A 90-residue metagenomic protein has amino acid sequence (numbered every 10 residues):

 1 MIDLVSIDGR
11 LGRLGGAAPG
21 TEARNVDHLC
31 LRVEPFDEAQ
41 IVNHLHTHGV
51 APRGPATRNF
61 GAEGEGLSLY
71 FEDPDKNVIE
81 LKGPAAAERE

Functional and structural regions predicted by a protein language model:
M1-A23, V78-P84: Conserved short beta-strand elements that form part of the metal-binding/catalytic scaffold of enzyme active sites
A23-D75: Vicinal oxygen chelate
A86-E90: Thiol-/selenol-based redox modules, centered on thioredoxin-like and closely related oxidoreductase domains
